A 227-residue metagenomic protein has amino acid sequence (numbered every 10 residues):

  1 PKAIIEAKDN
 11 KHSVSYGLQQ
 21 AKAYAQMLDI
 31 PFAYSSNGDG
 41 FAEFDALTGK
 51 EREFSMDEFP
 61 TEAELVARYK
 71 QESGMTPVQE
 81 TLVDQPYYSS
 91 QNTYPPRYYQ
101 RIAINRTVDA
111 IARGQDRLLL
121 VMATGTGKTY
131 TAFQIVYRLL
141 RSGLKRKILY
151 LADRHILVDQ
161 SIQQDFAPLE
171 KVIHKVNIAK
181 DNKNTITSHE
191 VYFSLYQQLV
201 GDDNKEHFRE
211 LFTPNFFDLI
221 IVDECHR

Functional and structural regions predicted by a protein language model:
P1-K147, A152, I156-V172, T187-V191 (+2 more regions): ATP-dependent helicase/translocase motor core
A123-T124, E224-R227: Conserved helicase ATPase motor motifs in RecA-like P-loop NTPase domains
V172-T185: Functional beta-strand-loop-alpha-helix junction segments that form "active/interaction loops" within catalytic
L195, D223-E224: Walker B catalytic acidic pair
